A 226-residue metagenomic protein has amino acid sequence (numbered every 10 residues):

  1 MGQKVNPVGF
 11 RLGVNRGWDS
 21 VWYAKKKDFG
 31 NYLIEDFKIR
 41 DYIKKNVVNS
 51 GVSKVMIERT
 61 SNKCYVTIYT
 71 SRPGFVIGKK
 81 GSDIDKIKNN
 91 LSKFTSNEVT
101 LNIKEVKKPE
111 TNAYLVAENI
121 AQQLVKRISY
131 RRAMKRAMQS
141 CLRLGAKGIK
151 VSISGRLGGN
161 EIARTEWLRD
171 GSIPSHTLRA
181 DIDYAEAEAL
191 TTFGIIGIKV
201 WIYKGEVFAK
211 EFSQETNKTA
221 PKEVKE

Functional and structural regions predicted by a protein language model:
M1-E226: RNA-contacting regions in translation and RNA-metabolism proteins, encompassing KH/S1 modules where present
